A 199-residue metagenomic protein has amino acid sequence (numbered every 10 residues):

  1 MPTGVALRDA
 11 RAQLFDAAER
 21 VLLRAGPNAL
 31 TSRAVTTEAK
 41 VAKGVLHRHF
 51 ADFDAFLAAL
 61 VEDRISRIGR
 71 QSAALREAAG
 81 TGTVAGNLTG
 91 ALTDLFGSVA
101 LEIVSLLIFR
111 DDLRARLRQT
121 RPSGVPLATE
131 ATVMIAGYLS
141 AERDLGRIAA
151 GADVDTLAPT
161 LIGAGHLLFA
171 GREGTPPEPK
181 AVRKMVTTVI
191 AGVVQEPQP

Functional and structural regions predicted by a protein language model:
M1-E38, D54-A55, A79: Basic, helix-initiating cap at the start of DNA-binding domains
L22, L57-R64, E102: Alpha-helical DNA-contacting segments of helix-turn-helix folds
A39-F50: Short hydrophobic/aromatic patch on the recognition helix
A59, S72-L101, L157-A158, R183: Hydrophobic alpha-helical connector segments
E77, T89-V99, L106-A115, V186-V193: Helix-loop "lid/cap" segments that line or gate small-molecule binding pockets
G90, T129-V133, G137-L145, A164 (+1 more regions): C-terminal peripheral helix-coil segments that are non-catalytic and often amphipathic
G97-L106, R116-L145, V154-D155, P159: Amphipathic alpha-helical packing segments from all-alpha helical-bundle domains
I148-A149: Conserved hydrophobic residue
